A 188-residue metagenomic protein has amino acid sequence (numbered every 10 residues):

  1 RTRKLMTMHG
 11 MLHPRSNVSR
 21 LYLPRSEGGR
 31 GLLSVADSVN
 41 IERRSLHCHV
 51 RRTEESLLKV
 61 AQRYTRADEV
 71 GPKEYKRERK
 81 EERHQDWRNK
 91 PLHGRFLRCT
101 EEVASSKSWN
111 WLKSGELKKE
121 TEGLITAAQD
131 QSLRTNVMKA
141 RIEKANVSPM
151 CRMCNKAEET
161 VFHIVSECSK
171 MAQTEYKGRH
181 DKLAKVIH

Functional and structural regions predicted by a protein language model:
R1-M6: Short amphipathic alpha-helical coiled-coil/interface segments
M11-M150: Extended C-terminal regions of large enzymes
S16, I142-H188: Short Cys/His-based metal-binding microdomains
